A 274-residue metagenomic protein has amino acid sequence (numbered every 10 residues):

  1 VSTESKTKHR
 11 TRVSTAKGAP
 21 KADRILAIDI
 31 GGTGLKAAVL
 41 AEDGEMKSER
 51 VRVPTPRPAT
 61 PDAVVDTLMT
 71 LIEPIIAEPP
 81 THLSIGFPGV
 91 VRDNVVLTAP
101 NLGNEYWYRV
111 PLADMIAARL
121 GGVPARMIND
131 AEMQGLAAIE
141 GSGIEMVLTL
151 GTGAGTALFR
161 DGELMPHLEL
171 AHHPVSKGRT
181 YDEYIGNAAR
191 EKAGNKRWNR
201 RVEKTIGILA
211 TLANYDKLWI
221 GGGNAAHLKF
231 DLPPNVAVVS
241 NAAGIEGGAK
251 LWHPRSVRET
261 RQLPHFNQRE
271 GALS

Functional and structural regions predicted by a protein language model:
S5, A16-A63, V96-T98, E163-K192: Short glycine-rich, Thr/Ser-proximal phosphate-binding strand/loop in the N-terminal lobe of ATP-dependent enzymes
I25-D29, H82-S84, E145-T149, W219: Short glycine-aspartate micro-motif
G34, L209-A242: Glycine-rich phosphate-binding loops at beta-strand->alpha-helix junctions
L35-V39, G89, L136, A154-F159: Short beta-strand scaffold segments in enzyme catalytic cores
E49-E73, A77-S84, V90-I144, Y184 (+1 more regions): Glycine-rich phosphate-binding loop and adjoining helix at the ATP-binding site of ATP-dependent phosphoryl-transfer
D114-Q134, L164-R201: Glycine-rich phosphate-binding loop plus the immediately following alpha-helix
G143-V175: Anionic-ligand binding region
W198-T211: A short, acidic, amphipathic alpha-helical segment used as a generic capping/interface helix at domain edges
